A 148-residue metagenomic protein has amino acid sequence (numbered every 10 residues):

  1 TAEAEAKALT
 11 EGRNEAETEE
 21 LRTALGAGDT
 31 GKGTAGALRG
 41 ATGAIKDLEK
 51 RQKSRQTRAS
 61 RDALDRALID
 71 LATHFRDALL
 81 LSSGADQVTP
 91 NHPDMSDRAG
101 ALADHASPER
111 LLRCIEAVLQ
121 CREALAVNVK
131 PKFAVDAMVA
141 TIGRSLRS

Functional and structural regions predicted by a protein language model:
T1-H105, R122, A126, F133 (+2 more regions): AAA+ P-loop NTPase domains with strong preference for DNA replication initiators and clamp-loader complexes
D104-A117: Short glycine/proline-rich, acidic loop/turn segments that cap or connect secondary-structure elements
R144-S148: Short, charged, intrinsically disordered terminal tails
